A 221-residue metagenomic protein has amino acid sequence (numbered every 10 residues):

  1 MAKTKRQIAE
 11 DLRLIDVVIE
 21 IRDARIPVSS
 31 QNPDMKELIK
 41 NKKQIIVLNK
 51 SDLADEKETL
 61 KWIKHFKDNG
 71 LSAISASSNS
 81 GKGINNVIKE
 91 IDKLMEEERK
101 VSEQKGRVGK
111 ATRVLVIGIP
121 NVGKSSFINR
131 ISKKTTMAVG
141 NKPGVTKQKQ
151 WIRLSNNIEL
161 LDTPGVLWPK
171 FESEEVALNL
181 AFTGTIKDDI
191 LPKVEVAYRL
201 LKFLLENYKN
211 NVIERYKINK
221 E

Functional and structural regions predicted by a protein language model:
M1-V17, R25-I26, Q31-D34, L38-Q44 (+2 more regions): Helix-rich effector regions associated with P-loop NTPase G domains
E20, I46-L48, V116: Structural beta-sheet core signal
R22-R25, S51, I131, P164: Anionic group-transfer/hydrolysis microenvironments
D23, F66, F127, D162-T163: Residue-level signature of catalytic and energy-coupling elements of molecular machines, predominantly ATP/GTP-dependent
L38, H65, N69, E90-E98 (+4 more regions): Conserved, well-folded catalytic cores of nucleic-acid-processing and energy-transducing macromolecular machines
K42-D52: Active-site cofactor/substrate anionic-group-binding motifs, chiefly glycine- and Lys/Arg-rich phosphate-binding loops
S51-G118, T136: Canonical P-loop GTPase G-domain recognition
R113-K133, M137, T163: Glycine-rich phosphate-binding P-loop
